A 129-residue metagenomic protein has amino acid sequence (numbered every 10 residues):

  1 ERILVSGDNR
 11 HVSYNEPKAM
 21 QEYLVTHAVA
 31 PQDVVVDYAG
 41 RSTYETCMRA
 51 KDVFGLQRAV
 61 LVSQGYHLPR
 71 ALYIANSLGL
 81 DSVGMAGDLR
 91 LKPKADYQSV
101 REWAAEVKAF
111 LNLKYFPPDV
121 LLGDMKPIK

Functional and structural regions predicted by a protein language model:
E1-S99: A structural signal for short, hydrophobic/glycine-enriched beta-strand patches
D96-L122: A transmembrane-helix-recognition feature enriched in membrane-embedded lipid enzymes and envelope glyco-/phospholipid
L121-K129: A short, charged, Gly/Pro-tolerant segment at domain boundaries
